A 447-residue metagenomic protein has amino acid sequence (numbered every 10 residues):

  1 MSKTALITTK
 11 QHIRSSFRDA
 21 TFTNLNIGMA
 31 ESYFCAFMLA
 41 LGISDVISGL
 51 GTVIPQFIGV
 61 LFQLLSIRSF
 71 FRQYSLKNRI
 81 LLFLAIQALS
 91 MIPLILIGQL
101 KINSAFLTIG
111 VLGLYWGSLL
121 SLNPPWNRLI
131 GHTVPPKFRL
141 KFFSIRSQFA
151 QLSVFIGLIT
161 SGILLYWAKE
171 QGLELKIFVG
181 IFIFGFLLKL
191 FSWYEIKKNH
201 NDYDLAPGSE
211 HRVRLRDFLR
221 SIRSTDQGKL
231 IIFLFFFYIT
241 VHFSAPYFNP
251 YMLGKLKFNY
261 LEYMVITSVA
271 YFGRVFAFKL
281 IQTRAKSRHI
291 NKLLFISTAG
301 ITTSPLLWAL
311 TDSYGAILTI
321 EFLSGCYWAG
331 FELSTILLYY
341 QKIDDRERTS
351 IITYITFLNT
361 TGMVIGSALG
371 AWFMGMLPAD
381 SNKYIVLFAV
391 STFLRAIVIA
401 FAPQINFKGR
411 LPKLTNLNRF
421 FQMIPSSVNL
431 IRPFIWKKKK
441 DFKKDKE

Functional and structural regions predicted by a protein language model:
S2-I13, H200-I232, P412-E447: Juxtamembrane intracellular "pre-TM" segments in multi-pass secondary transporters
S2-S66, F70, K77-L81, I92 (+3 more regions): Helix-loop boundary and gating motifs at the non-cytosolic
T21, S90-M91, N103-L122, G315-F331: Hydrophobic core of transmembrane alpha-helices in multi-pass small-molecule transporters, especially MFS/SLC-type
C35-A40, I67-R72, I95-L100, F155-K176 (+1 more regions): Transmembrane alpha-helix termini and helix-breaking/packing motifs in multi-pass membrane transporters
D45-V46, V134-R146, Y260, I343-T356: Loop-to-transmembrane helix entry/capping segments in MFS-fold secondary transporters and related SLC/MFSD carriers
F62-N78, L165, F276-H289, M374-G375: Helix-to-loop junctions at the C-terminal end of transmembrane segments in multipass secondary transporters
N78-P93, F186, K292-L307, T392: Structural signature of the two symmetry-related core transmembrane helices
S121-V134, G330-D344: Intracellular juxtamembrane helix-capping segments at the cytosolic ends of symmetry-related transmembrane helices
